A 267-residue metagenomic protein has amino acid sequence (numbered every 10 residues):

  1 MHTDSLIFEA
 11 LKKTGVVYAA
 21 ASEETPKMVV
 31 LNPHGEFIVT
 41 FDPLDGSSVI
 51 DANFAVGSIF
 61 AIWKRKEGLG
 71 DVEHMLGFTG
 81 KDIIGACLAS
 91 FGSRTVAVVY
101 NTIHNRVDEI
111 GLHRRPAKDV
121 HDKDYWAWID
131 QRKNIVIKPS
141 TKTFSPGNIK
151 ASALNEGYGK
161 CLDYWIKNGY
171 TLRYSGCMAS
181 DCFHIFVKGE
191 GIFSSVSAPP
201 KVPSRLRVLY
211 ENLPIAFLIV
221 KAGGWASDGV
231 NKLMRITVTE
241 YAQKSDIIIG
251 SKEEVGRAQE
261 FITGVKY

Functional and structural regions predicted by a protein language model:
M1-Y267: IMPase-like, lithium-sensitive Mg2+-dependent phosphomonoesterase catalytic core
